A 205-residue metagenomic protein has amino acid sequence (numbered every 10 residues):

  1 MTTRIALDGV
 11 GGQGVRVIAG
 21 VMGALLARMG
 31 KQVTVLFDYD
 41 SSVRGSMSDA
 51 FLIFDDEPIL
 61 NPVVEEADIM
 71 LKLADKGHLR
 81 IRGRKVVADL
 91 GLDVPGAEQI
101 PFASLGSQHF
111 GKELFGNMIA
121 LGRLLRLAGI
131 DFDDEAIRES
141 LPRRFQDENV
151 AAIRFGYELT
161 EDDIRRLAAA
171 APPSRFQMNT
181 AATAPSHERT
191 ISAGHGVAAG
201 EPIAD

Functional and structural regions predicted by a protein language model:
M1-D205: Active-site cofactor/cluster-binding pocket
